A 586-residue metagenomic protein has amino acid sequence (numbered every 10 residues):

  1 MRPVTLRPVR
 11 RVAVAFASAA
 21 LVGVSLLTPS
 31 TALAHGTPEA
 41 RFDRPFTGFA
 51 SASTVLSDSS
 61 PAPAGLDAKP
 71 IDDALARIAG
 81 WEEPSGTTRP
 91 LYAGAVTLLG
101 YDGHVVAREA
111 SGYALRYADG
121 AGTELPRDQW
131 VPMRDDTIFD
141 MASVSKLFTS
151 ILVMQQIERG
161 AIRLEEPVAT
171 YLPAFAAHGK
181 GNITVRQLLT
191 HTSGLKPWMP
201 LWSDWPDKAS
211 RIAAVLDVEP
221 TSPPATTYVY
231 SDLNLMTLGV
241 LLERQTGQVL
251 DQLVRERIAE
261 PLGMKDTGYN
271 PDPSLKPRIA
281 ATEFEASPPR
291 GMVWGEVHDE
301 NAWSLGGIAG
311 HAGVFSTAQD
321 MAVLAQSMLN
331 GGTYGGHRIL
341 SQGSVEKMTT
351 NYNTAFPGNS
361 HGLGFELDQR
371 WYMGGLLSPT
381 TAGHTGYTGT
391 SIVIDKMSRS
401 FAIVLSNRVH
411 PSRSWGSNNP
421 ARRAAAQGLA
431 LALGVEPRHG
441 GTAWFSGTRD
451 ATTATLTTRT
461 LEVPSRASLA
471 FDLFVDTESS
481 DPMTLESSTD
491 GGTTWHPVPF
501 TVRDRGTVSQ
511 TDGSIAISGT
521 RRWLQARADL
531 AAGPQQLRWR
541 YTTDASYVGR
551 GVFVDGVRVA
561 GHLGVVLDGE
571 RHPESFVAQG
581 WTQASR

Functional and structural regions predicted by a protein language model:
R2-A34: Secretory targeting and sorting signals
A40-A52, E109-A110, A114-R116, G120-A121 (+1 more regions): Short, surface-exposed loop or secondary-structure junction motifs that flank catalytic or metal-binding residues
A50-A62: Acidic/histidine-rich, surface-exposed loop or edge segments in extracytoplasmic proteins
D67, K146, T317: Short, conserved phosphate/pyrophosphate- and ester-handling motifs at nucleotide-, phospho-/glycolipid
D72-E82, T97, G103-R108, D135-P167 (+3 more regions): Active-site SXXK
A79-P132, L164, W202-D204, I392-V393 (+1 more regions): A short, well-structured edge-of-sheet supersecondary motif
R163-G179, E260-L262: Short, glycine/proline-biased beta-turn/loop segments that scaffold the active-site neighborhood
T350-Y352, G375-T380, T388-S391, M397-S398 (+1 more regions): Beta-sandwich/jellyroll recognition modules and their flexible linkers
